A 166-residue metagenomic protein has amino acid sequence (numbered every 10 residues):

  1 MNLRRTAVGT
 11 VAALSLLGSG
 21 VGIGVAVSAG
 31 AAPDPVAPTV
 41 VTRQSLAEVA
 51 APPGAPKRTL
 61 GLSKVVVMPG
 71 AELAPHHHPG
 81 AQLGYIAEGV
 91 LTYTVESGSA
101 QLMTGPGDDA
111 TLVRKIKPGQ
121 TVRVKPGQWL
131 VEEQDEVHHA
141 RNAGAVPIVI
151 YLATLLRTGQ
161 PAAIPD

Functional and structural regions predicted by a protein language model:
N2-G9, L14-K64, L112-R114, T121-V122 (+1 more regions): A short, N-terminal "cap"/entry segment at the start of jelly-roll beta-barrel domains of the cupin/DSBH fold
K57-L62, M68, H78, E133-D135 (+1 more regions): Extracytoplasmic
V65-M68, S97-D135: Short acidic-glycine-tyrosine-enriched beta hairpin
L73, V90-Y93, A100: Short beta-strand segments in beta-sandwich/barrel cores
L73-H78, R141-N142: Short histidine-centered beta-strand/loop micro-motifs that create catalytic or ligand/metal-coordination sites
P75, A81-Y85, L130: His/acidic/aromatic-lined binding-pocket segments of jelly-roll/cupin-type domains and related regulatory beta-sandwich
G119-Q128, Q134-Q160: Ligand-binding loop in jelly-roll beta-barrel domains
